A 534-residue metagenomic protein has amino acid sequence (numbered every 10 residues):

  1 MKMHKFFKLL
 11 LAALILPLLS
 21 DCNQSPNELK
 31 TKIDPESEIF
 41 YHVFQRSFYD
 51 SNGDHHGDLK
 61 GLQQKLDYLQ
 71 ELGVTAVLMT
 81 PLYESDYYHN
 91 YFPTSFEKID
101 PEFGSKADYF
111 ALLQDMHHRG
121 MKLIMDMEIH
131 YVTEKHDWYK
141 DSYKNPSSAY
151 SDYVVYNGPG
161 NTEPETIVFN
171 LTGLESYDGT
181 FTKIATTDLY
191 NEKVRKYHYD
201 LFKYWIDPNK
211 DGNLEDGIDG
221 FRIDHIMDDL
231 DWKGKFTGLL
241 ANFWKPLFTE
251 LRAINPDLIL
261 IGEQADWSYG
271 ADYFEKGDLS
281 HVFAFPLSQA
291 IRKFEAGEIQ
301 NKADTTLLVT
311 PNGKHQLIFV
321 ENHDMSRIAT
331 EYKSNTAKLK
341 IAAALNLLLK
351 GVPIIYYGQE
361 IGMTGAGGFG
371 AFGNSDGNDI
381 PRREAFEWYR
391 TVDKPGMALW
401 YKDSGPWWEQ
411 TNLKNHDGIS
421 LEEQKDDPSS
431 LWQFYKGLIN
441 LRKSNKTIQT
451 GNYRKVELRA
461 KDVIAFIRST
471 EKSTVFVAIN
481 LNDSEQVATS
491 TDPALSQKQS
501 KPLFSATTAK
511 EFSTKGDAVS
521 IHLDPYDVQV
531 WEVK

Functional and structural regions predicted by a protein language model:
H4-A12: Sec-dependent signal peptide recognition, specifically the positively charged N-region followed immediately by
L18-D21: C-terminal motif of bacterial Sec signal peptides marking the signal peptidase cleavage site
S25-I39, F44-G57, Q64-T75, L82-E215 (+3 more regions): Substrate-binding/active-site clefts of carbohydrate-active enzymes
P35, G313-Q316, N322, T330-V487: Loop/helix patches that line or flank the sugar-binding groove of alpha-linked glycan CAZymes
V43, L69, M79, F96 (+9 more regions): Conserved, mostly hydrophobic/aromatic
L113-H117, M121, H130-Y131, H136-K144 (+7 more regions): Active-site-proximal helices and loops of the catalytic beta/alpha 8
E485-T508: Beta-strand-rich binding/interaction modules
K515-K534: C-terminal beta-strand-rich structural cap/linker in extracellular carbohydrate-active enzymes
